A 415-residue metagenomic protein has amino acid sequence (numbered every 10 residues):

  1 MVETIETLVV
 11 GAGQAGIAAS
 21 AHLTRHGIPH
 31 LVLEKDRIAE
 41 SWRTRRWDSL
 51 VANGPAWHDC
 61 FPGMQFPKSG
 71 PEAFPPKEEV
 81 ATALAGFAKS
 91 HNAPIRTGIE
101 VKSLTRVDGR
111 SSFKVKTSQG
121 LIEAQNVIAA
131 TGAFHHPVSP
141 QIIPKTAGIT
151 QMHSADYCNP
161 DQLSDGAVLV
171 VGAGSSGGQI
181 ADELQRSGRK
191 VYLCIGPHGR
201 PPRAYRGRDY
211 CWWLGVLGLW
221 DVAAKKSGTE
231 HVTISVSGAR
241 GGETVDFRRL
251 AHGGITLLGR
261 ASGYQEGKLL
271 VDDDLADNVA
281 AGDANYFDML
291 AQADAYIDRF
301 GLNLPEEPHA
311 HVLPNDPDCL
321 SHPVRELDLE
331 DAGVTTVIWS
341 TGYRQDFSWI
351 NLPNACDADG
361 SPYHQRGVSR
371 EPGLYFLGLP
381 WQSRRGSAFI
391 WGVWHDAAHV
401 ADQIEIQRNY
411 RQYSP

Functional and structural regions predicted by a protein language model:
V2-T44, F74-P415: Flavin (primarily FAD) cofactor-binding/catalytic cores of flavoenzymes
A39-G63, L250: Redox-cofactor-proximal catalytic regions of oxidoreductases
F61-Q65, G378-P380: A short small-residue
P67-E72: A short acidic, helix-capping loop that chelates divalent metal ions and anchors anionic groups
